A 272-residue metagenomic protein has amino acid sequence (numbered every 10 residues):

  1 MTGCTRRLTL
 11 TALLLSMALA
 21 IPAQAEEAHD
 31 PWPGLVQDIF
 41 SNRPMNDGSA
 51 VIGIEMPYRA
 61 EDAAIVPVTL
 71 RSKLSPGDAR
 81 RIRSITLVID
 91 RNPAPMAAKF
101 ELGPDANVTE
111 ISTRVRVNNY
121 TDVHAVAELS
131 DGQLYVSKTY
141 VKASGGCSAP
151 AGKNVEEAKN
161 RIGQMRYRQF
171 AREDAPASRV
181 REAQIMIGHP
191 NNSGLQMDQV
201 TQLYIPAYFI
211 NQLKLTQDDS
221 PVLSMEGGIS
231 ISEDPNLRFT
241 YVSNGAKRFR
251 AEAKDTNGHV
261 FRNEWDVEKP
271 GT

Functional and structural regions predicted by a protein language model:
M1-L10: Bacterial N-terminal signal peptides that target proteins for export
T9-A20: Bacterial N-terminal signal peptides
V36-A63, E157-A177: N-terminal edge beta-strand
E55, P67-P76, E182-G188, D198-L203: Short edge beta-strand/loop segments characteristic of extracellular beta-sandwich folds
G103-I111, I229-R238: Aromatic sugar-binding surface patches on proteins that engage polysaccharides or sugar-phosphate polymers
N118-D122, V180, N244-R248: Extracellular Ig-like/FN3 beta-sandwich strand-entry sites
L129-V136, K254-N263: Short acidic/polar inter-strand loop motif in beta-rich domains
S144-Y167, P270-T272: Low-complexity, Pro/Ser/Thr- and charge-rich linker/hinge segments at domain boundaries
